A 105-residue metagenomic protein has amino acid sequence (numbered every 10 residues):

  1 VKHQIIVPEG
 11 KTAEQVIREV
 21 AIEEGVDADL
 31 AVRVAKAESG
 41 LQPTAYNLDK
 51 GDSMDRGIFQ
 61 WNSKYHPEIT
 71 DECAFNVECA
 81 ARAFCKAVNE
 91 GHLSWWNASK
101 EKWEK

Functional and structural regions predicted by a protein language model:
K2-K105: Catalytic glycan-binding domains that act on GlcNAc-containing polysaccharides
